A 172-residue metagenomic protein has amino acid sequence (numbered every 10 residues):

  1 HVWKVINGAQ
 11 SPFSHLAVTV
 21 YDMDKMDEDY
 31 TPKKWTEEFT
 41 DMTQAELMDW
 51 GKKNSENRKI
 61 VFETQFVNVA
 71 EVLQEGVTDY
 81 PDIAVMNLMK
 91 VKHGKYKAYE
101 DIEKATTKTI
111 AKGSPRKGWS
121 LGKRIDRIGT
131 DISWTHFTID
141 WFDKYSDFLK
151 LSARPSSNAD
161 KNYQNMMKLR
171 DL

Functional and structural regions predicted by a protein language model:
H1-L172: Short S/T/G/P-rich N-terminal loop/turn motif that feeds into the first structured element of a domain
